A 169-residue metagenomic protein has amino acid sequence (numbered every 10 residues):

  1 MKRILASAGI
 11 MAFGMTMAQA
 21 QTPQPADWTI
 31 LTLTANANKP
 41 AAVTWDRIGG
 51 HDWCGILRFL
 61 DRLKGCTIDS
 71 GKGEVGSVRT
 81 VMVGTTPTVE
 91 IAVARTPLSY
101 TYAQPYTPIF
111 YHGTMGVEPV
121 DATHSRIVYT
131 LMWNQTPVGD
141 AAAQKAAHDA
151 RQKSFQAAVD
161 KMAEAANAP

Functional and structural regions predicted by a protein language model:
M1-I4: Positively charged n-region of N-terminal signal peptides that target proteins for export
S7-T16: Bacterial N-terminal signal peptides
A18-I68: Hydrophobic ligand-binding cavity/cleft-lining segments
D27-T29, G84, I109, T123: Residue-level preference for beta-strand/loop junctions
N36, D52-R58, K64-H112, W133 (+1 more regions): Glycine-rich portal/gate segments that line the openings of hydrophobic small-molecule binding cavities
N38-A42, V93-L98, G116-R126, P169: A short, structured loop/turn motif at beta-sheet edges
A42-D46, K153-D160, E164: Solvent-exposed, polar/charged alpha-helical surfaces in well-ordered, non-transmembrane soluble domains, broadly
P105-A157: Beta-strand/loop substructures that line and gate deep hydrophobic ligand-binding cavities in soluble
